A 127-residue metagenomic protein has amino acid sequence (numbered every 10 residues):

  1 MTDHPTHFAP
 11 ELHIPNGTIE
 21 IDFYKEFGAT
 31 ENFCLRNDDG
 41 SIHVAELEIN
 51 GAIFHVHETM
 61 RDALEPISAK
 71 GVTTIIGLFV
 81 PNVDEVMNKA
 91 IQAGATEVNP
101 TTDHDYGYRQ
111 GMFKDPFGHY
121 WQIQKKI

Functional and structural regions predicted by a protein language model:
M1-E11, I21-P81, E85-K114, Q124-I127: Vicinal oxygen chelate
I14-N16: Conserved beta-strand-loop-alpha-helix junction that forms the acyl-donor binding cleft
